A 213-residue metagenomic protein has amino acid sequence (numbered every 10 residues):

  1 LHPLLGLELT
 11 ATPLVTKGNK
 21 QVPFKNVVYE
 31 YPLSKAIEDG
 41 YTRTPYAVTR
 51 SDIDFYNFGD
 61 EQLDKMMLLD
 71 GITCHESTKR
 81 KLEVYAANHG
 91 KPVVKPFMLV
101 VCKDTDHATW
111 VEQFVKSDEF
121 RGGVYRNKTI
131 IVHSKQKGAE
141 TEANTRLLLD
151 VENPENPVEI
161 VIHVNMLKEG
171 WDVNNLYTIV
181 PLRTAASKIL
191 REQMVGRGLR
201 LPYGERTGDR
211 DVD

Functional and structural regions predicted by a protein language model:
L1, L7-L9, H107, F114-K116 (+1 more regions): Extended, regular secondary-structure scaffolds
L1-K20, G40: Conserved helicase ATPase motor motifs in RecA-like P-loop NTPase domains
H2-L5, Y41-P45, P96, R126-N127 (+3 more regions): Short glycine-/polar-rich loops that comprise or flank the Walker A/P-loop and associated switch/sensor motifs
L4, E30, K65-L68, I160 (+1 more regions): Amphipathic alpha-helical transducer elements in NTP-driven molecular machines
L9-P13, K103-D104, V164-M166, L182-R183: A short beta-strand-to-loop transition that corresponds to the Sensor-1 phosphate-sensing loop of AAA+ P-loop ATPases
K17, P45-Y46, T109, W171 (+2 more regions): Short helix/loop capping segments that flank catalytic or ligand/cofactor-binding pockets
K20-T141, T145: Conserved interdomain linker/interface between the two RecA-like ATPase lobes of SF2 helicase motors
K135-D213: Conserved RecA-like P-loop NTPase helicase motor core
